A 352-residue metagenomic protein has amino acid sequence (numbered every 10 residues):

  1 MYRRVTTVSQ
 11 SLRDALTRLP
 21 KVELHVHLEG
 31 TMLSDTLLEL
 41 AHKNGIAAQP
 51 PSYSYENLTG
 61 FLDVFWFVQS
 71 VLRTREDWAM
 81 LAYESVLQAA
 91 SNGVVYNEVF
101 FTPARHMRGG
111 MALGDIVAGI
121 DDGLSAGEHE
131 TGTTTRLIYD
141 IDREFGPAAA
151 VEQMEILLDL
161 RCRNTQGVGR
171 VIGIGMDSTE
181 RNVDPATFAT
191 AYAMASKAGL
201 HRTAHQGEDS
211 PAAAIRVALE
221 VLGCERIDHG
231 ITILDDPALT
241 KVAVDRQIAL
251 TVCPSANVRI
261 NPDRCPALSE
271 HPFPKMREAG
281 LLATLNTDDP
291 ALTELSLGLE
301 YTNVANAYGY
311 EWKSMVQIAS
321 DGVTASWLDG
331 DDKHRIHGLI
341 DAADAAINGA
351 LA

Functional and structural regions predicted by a protein language model:
Y2-L200, D209-A214, V221-R226, T232-A249 (+1 more regions): Metal-cofactor-binding active-site regions of metalloenzymes
